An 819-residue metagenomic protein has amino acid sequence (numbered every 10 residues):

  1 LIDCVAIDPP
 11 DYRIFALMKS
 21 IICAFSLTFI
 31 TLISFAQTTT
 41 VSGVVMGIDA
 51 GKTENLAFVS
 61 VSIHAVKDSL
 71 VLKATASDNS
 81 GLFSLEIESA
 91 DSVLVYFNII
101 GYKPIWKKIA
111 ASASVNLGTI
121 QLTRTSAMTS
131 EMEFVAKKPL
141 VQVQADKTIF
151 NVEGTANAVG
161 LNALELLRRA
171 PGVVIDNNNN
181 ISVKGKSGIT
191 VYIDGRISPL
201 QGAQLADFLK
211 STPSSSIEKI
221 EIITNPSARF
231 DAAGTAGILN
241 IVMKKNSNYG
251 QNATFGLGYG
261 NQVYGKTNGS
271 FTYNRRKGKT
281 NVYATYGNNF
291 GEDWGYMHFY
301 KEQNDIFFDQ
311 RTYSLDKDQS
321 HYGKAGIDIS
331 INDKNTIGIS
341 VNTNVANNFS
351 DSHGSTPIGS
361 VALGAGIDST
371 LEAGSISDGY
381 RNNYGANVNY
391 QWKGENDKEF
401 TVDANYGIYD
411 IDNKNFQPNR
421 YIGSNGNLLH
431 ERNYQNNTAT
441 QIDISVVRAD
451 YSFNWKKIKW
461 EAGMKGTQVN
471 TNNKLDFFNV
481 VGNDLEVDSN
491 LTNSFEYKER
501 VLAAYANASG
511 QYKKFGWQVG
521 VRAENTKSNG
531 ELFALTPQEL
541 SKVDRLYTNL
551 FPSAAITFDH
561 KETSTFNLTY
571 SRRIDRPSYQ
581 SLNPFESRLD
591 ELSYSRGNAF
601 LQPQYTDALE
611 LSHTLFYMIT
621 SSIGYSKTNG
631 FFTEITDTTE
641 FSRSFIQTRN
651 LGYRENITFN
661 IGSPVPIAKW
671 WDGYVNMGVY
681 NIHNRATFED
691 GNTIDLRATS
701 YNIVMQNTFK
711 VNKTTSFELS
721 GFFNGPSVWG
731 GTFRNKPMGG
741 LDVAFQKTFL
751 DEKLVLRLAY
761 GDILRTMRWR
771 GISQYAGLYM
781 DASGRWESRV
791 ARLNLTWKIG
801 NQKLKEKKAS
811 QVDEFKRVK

Functional and structural regions predicted by a protein language model:
A50-G51, S60-H64, N98-Y102, V115-A156 (+4 more regions): Short, acidic, small-residue-rich periplasmic hinge/interaction motif at the N-terminus of Gram-negative outer-membrane
H64-L70, L94-K108: A short, solvent-exposed loop/turn motif at the edges and junctions of modular extracellular/periplasmic domains
E86, A163, I197-T224: Short acidic/polar hinge/loop motifs at secondary-structure boundaries that mediate gating or recognition
G118-Q121, A163-L166, L205-F208, I222 (+2 more regions): N-terminal periplasmic accessory domains that precede and gate Gram-negative outer-membrane beta-barrel machines
A232-L239, S247-M297, D318-H321: Outer-membrane beta-barrel translocator/receptor signature
Y322-A346, S375-E531, D559-T563, Y617-I623 (+2 more regions): Face-selective signature of the C-terminal outer-membrane beta-barrel domain
A439-T440, N493-V501, R545, I574-S622 (+4 more regions): Outer-membrane beta-barrel signature, preferentially recognizing the C-terminal barrel domain of Gram-negative
K527-N529, E562-A608, I623-F641, I763-A776: Surface-exposed extracellular loop regions of Gram-negative outer-membrane beta-barrel proteins, predominantly
